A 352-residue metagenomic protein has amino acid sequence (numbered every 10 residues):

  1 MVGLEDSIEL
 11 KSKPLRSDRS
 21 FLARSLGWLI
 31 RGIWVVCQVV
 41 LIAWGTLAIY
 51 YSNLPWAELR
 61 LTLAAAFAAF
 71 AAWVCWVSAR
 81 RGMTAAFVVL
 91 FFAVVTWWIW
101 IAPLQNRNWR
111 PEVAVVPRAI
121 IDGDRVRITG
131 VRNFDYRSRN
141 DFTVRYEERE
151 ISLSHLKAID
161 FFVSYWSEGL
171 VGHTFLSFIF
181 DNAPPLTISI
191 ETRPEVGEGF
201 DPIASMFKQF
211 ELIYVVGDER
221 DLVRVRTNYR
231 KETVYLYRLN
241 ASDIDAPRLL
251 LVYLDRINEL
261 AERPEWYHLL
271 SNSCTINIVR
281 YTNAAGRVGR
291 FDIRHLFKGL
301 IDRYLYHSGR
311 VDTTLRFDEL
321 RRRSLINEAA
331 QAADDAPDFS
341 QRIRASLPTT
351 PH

Functional and structural regions predicted by a protein language model:
M1-D18, T350-H352: Short, intrinsically disordered terminal tails adjacent to the first/last structured region
F21-L41, T46-A72, W76, D255-H352: Activation targets extended, charge/polar-rich intrinsically disordered C-terminal tails
R80-P103: Internal/C-terminal transmembrane anchor helices
P103-D122: Alpha-helical transmembrane signal-anchor/signal-peptide segments
V115, G123-R125, L236, R248: N-terminal trafficking/processing presequences and adjacent post-cleavage segments of proteins routed to secretion
I121-R125, I179-A183, A241-A246: A short, structured loop/turn motif at beta-sheet edges
V126, V131, R137-V234: Glycine-rich catalytic cores of cysteine/serine-nucleophile enzymes that process amide/ester linkages in cell-envelope
D201, F207-A284: Soluble catalytic domains of enzymes that build or remodel membrane lipids, polysaccharides, and related
